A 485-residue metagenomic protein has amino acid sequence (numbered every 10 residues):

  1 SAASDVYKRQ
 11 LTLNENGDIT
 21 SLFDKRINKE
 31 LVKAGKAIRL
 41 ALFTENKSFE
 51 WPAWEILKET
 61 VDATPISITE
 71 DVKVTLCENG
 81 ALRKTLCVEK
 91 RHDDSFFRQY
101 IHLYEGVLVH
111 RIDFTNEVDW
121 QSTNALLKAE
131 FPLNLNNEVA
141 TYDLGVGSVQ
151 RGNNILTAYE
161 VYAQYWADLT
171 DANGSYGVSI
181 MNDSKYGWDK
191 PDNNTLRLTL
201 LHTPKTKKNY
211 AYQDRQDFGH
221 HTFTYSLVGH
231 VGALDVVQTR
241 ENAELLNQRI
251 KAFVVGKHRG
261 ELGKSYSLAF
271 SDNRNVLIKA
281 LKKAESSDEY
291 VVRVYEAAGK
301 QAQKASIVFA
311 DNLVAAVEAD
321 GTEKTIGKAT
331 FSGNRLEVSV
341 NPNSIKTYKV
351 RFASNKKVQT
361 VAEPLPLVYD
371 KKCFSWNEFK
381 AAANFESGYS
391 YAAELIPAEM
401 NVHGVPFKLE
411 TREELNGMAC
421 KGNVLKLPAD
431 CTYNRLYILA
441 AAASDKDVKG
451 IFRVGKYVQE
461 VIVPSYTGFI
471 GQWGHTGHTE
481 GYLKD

Functional and structural regions predicted by a protein language model:
S1-D5, R9-E363: C-terminal (or distal) subdomains of carbohydrate-active enzymes
N355-D485: N-terminal/edge-of-domain interface segments
